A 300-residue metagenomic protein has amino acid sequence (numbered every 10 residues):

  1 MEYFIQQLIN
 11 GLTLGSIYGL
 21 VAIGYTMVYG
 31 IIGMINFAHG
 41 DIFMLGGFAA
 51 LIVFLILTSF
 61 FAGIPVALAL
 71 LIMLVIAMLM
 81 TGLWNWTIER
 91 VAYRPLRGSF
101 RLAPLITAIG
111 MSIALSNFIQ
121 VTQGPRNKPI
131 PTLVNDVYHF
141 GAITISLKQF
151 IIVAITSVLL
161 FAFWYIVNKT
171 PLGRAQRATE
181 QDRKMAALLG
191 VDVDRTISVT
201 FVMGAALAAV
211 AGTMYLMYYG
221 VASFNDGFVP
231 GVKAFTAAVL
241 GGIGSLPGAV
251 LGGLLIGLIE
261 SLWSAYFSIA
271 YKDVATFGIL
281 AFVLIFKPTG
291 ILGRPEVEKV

Functional and structural regions predicted by a protein language model:
M1-A22, A49, F60-M73, S99-A103 (+4 more regions): Membrane-interfacial amphipathic/re-entrant helices at transmembrane-helix boundaries
F4-I52, T87, V91-A103, L240-L246: Single transmembrane alpha-helix segments in multi-pass membrane proteins
L14, T144-S223, L246-L251: Helix-loop-helix "hairpin" substructures at the membrane interface of multi-pass membrane proteins
Y18, V66, L70-M78, F201-A208 (+1 more regions): Transmembrane alpha-helical segments in multi-pass inner-membrane proteins
A38-D41, L71, A103, P171 (+4 more regions): Residues that define the loop-to-transmembrane-helix transition and helix capping in multi-pass membrane transporters
G47-I52, L74-W84, I109-I119, I155-W164 (+4 more regions): Hydrophobic core segments of alpha-helical transmembrane domains in multi-pass membrane transport and ion-translocation
F60-M111, L251-I256, K287-P288: Alpha-helical transmembrane segments within multi-pass membrane transporters and channels
P95-L96, R101-K169, T196-V199, G220 (+5 more regions): Transmembrane helix-bundle core of multi-pass membrane transporters and related energy-transducing complexes
